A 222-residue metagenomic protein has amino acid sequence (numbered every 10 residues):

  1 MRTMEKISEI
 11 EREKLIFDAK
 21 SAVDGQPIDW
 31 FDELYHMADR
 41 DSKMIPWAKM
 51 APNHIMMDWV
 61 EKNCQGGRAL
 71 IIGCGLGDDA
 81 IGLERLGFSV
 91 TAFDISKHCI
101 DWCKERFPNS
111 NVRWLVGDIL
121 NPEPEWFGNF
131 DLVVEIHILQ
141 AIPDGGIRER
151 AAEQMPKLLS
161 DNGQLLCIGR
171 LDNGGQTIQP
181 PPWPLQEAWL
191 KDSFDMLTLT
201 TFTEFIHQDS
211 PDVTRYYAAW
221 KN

Functional and structural regions predicted by a protein language model:
R2-I71, G75-W126, G145-N222: Class I (Rossmann-like) S-adenosyl-L-methionine-dependent methyltransferase catalytic domain, capturing the SAM-binding
V134: A conserved beta-strand element that flanks and buttresses the S-adenosyl-L-methionine
H137-A141: Short catalytic micro-motifs in class I SAM-dependent methyltransferases
